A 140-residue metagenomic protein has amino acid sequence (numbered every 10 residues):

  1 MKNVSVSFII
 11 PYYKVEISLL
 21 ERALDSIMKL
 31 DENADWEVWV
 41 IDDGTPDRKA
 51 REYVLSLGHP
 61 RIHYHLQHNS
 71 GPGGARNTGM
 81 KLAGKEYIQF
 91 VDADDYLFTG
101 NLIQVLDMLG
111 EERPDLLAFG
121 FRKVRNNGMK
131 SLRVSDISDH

Functional and structural regions predicted by a protein language model:
M1-H140: Nucleotide-sugar donor-binding/catalytic module of glycosyltransferases that assemble extracellular/cell-envelope
